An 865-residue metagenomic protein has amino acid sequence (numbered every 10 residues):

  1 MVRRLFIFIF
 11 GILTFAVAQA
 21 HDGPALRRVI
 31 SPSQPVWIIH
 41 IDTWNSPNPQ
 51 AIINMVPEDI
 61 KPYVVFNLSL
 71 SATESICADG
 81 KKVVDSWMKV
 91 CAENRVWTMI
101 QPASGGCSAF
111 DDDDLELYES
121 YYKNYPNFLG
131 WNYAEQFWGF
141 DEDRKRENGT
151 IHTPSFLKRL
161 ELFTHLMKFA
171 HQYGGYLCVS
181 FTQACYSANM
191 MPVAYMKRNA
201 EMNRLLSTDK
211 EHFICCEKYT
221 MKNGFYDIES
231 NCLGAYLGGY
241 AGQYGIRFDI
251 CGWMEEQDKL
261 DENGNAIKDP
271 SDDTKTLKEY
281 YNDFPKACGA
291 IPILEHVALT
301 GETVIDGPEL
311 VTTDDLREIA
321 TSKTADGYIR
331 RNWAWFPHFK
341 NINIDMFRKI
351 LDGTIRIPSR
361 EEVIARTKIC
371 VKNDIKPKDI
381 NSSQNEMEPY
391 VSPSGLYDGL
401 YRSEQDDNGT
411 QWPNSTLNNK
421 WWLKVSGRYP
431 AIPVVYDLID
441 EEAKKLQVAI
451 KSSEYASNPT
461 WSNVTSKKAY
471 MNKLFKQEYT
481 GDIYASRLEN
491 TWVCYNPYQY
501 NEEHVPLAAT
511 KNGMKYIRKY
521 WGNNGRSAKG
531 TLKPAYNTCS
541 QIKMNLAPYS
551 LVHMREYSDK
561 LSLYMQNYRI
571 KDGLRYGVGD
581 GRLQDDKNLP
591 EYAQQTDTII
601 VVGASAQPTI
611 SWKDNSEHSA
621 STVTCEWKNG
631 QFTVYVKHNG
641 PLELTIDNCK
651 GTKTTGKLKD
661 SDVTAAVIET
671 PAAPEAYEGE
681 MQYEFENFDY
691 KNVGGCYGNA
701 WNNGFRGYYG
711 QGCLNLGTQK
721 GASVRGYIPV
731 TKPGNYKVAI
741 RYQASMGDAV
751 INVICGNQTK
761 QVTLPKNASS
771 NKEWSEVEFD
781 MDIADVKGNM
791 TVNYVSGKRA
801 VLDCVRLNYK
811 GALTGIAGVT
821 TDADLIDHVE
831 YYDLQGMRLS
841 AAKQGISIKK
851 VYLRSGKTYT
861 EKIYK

Functional and structural regions predicted by a protein language model:
M1-L5: Positively charged n-region of N-terminal signal peptides that target proteins for export
I7-T14: Bacterial N-terminal signal peptides
A16-A20: Sec/Tat signal peptide C-region and signal peptidase I cleavage site
H21-V505, T510-G513, K519-T531, Y536: Glycan-processing catalytic domains of CAZymes
P393-G679, T759, A812-L813, I826: C-terminal beta-sandwich/jelly-roll accessory domains of carbohydrate-active enzymes
K653-K657, D803-C804, T858-Y864: Edge beta-strands of extracellular beta-sandwich domains
E669-A812: Extracytoplasmic
A812-K865: C-terminal outer-membrane/trafficking sorting elements
